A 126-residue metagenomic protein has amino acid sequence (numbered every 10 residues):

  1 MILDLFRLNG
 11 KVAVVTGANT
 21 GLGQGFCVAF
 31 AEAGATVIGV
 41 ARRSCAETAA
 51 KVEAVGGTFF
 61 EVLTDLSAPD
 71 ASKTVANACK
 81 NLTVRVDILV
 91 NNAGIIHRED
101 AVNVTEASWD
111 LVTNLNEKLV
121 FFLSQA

Functional and structural regions predicted by a protein language model:
M1-V14: Flexible N-terminal pre-Rossmann segment of NAD(P)-dependent oxidoreductases
V12, N19-T20: Conserved glycine-rich cofactor-binding loop
A33-E47: Conserved glycine-rich Rossmann-like NAD(P)H-binding loop of the short-chain dehydrogenase/reductase
L63-T74, E106: The beta1-alpha1 cofactor-binding region of Rossmann-like NAD(H)/NADP(H)-dependent oxidoreductases
N92-H97: Conserved NAD(P)H cofactor-binding loop of Rossmann-fold oxidoreductase domains
D100-A101, T105-D110: Substrate-binding pocket helix/loop in short-chain dehydrogenase/reductase
S124-Q125: A short, exposed helix-loop element centered on a Lys and neighboring polar residues
